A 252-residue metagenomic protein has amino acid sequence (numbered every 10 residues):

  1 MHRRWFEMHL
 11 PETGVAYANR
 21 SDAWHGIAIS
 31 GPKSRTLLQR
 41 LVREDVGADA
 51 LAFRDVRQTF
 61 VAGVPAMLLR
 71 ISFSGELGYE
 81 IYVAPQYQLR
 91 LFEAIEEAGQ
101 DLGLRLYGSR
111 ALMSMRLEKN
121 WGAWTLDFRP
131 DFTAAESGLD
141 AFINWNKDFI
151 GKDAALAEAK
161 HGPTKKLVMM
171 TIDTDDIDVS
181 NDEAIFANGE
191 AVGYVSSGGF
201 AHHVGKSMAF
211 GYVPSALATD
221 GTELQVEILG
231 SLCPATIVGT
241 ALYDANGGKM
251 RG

Functional and structural regions predicted by a protein language model:
M1-G252: Conserved, structured C-terminal
